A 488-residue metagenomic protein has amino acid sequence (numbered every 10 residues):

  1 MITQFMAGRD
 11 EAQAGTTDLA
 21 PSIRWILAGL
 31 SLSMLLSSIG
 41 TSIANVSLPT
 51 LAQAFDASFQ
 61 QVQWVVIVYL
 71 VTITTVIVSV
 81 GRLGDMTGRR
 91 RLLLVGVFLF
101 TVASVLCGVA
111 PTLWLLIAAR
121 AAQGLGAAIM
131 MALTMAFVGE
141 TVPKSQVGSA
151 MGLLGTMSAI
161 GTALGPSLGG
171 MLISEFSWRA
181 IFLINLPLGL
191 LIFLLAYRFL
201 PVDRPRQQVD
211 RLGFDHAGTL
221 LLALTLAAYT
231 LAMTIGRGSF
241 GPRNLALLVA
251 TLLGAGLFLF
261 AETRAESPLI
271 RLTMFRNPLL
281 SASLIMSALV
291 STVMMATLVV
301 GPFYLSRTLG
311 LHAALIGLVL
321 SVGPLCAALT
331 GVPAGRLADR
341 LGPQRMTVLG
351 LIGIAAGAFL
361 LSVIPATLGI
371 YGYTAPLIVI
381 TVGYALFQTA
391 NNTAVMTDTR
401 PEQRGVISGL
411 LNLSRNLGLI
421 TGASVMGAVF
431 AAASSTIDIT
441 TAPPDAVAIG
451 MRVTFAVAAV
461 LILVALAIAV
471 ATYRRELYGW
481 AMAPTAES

Functional and structural regions predicted by a protein language model:
M1-S22, R204-Q208, T472-S488: Intrinsic disorder in cytosolic terminal tails and internal cytosolic loops of multi-pass membrane transporters
I2-F199, T330-A355, F359-S362, A366 (+2 more regions): Transmembrane-helix bundle of Major Facilitator Superfamily
T3, P187-P205, A223-I235, A250-A265 (+1 more regions): C-terminal membrane-cytosol helix-exit motif in multi-pass small-molecule transporters
G15, R204-V209, S435-V447: Short helix-coil transition/hinge motifs at the ends and kinks of transmembrane helices, capturing the brief
R24-I39, A44-V46, F59, V65 (+6 more regions): 12-transmembrane solute porter fold
L48, G161-I173, M233, P302 (+2 more regions): Small-residue (Gly/Pro/Ala) motifs that create kinks and tight helix-helix packing interfaces
L113, Q207-V209, I235-G241, A366-T367: Membrane-interface helix caps and helix-loop-helix hairpins in membrane proteins
W178-T219, R276, T485-E487: Conserved aromatic/hydrophobic "specificity hotspots" at molecular recognition or selectivity sites
